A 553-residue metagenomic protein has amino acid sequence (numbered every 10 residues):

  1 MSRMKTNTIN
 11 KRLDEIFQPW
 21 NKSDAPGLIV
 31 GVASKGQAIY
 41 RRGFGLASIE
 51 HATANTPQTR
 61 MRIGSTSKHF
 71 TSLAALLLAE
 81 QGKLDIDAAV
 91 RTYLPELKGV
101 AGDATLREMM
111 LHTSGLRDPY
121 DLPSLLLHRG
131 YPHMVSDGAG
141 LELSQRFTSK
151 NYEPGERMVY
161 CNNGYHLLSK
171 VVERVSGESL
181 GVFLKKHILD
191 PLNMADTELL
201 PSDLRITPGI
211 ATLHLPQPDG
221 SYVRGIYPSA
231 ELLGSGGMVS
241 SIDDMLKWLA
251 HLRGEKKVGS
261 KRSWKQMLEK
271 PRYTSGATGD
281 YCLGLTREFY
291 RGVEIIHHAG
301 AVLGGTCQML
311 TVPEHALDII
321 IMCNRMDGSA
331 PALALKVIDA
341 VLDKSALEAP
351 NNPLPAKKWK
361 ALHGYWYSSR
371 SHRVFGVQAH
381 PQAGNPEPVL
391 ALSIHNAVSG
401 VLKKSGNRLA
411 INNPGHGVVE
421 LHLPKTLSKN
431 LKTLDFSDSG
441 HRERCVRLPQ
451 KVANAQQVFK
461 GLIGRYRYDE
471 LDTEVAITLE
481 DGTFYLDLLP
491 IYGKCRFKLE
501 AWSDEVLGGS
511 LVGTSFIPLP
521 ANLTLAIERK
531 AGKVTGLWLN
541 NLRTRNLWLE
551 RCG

Functional and structural regions predicted by a protein language model:
K5-I63, K83-A88, L143-S149, Y222-V223: Short, conserved catalytic-motif segment at the N-terminal edge
D14-F17, V30, G36, R62-D87 (+3 more regions): Active-site SXXK
S23-G27, L303-T306, S371, N396 (+1 more regions): Short, small/polar residue-rich loop motifs at catalytic or cofactor-binding pockets
Q37, R41-F44, S48, A101-P313: Short, surface-exposed loop or secondary-structure junction motifs that flank catalytic or metal-binding residues
I39, Q308-R325, K432-F436, T535-L539: Short, well-ordered beta-strand elements
I86-V100, L192: Short, glycine/proline-biased beta-turn/loop segments that scaffold the active-site neighborhood
G304-K344: Structured C-terminal helix/loop/strand segments within mature extracytoplasmic catalytic/sensor domains
A332-G553: Peripheral terminal and inter-domain segments
